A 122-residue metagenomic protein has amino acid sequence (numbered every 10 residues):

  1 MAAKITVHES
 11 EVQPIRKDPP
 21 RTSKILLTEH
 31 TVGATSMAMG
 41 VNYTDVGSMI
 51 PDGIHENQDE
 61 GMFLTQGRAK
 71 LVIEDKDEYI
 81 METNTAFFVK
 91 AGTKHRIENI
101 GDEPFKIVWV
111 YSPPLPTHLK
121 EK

Functional and structural regions predicted by a protein language model:
M1-S36, P51, L119-K122: A short, N-terminal "cap"/entry segment at the start of jelly-roll beta-barrel domains of the cupin/DSBH fold
T22, T35-G40, D59-E60, G67 (+2 more regions): A generic structural signal for short beta-strands and their flanking turns/coil linkers
L27, G40-E56: Conserved short histidine dyad/triad with adjacent acidic residue
T31-V32, A86, I100: Short polar/acidic secondary-structure junctions
V32-T35, T44-M49, R68-A69, P113-T117: Short, charged/polar surface micro-motifs in flexible loops or helix N-caps
M39-Y43, G61, E78, A86-F88 (+1 more regions): Conserved hydrophobic/aromatic beta-strand scaffold that supports enzyme active sites
M49-T83, E98: A short beta-strand-loop-beta hairpin characteristic of the jelly-roll/cupin
E78, T83, A91-P116: Ligand-binding loop in jelly-roll beta-barrel domains
